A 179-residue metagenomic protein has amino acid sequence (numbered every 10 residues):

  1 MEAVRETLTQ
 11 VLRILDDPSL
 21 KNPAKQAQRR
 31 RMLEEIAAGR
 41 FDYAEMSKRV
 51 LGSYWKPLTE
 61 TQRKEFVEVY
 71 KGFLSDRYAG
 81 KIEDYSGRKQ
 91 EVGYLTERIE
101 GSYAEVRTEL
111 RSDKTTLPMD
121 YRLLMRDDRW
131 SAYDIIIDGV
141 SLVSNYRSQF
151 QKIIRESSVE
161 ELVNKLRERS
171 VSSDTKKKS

Functional and structural regions predicted by a protein language model:
M1-Y78: Early exported N-terminus immediately downstream of N-terminal targeting peptides
R13, D17-A24, Q28, P57-T61 (+7 more regions): Surface-exposed, polar/charged faces of alpha-helical domains in mature secreted/periplasmic/lumenal proteins
D16, A79-E83, I135: Charged/polar positions within long, soluble alpha-helices
W55, V106, A132: Surface-exposed aromatic
Y70, T96-R98, E109-S112, L123-M125 (+1 more regions): A mature extracytoplasmic/lumenal domain signature
D76-L117, R169-S179: Surface-exposed, charged secondary-structure patches
T116-S144: Short beta-strand edge/turn micro-motifs at domain boundaries
I137-S179: Low-complexity, intrinsically disordered terminal/linker segments enriched in charged and Gly/Pro repeats
